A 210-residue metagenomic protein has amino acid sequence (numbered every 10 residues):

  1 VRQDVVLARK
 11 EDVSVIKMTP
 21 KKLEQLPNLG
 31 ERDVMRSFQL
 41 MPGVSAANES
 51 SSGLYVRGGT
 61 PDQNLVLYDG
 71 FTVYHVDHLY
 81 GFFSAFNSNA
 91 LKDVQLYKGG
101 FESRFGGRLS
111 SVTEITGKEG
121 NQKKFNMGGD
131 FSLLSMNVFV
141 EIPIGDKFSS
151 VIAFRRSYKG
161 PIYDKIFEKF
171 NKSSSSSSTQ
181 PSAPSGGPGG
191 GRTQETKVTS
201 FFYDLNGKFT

Functional and structural regions predicted by a protein language model:
V1-P27, M35, P61: Short, acidic, small-residue-rich periplasmic hinge/interaction motif at the N-terminus of Gram-negative outer-membrane
K22-P27, F71-K98: Short acidic/polar hinge/loop motifs at secondary-structure boundaries that mediate gating or recognition
L26-L29, M35-H75: Extracytoplasmic beta-strand/coil segments of soluble accessory domains associated with Gram-negative outer-membrane
D33, Q39, S51, G81 (+5 more regions): Transmembrane beta-barrel architecture of outer-membrane proteins
R36, Y55, V112-E114, G128 (+2 more regions): Outer-membrane beta-barrel architecture
M41, A85-N126, N137-F139: A beta-strand signature from Gram-negative outer-membrane beta-barrel systems, especially the internal plug domain
N64, A90, K123-M127, D146-S150 (+1 more regions): Outer-envelope beta-barrel architecture signal
S132-Y158, Q180-T210: Transmembrane beta-barrel wall of Gram-negative outer-membrane proteins
